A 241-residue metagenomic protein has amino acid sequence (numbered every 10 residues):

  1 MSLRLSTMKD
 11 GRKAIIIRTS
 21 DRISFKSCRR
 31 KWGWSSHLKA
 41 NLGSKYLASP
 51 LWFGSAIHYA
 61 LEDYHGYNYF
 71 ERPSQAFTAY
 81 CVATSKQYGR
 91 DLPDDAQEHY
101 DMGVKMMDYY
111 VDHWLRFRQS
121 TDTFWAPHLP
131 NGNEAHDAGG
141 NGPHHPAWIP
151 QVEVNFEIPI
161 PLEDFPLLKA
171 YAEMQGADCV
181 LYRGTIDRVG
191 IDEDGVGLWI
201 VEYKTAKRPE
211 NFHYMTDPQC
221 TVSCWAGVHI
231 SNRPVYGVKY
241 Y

Functional and structural regions predicted by a protein language model:
M1-S20: Long, acidic, intrinsically disordered low-complexity segments
G11-A14, R30-S44, S85-Y88, I200: Short amphipathic alpha-helical segments and their helix-coil junctions
A14-K31, D178-I191: An acidic intrinsically disordered interaction segment
R22-Y69, Y100, V104, D108 (+1 more regions): Nuclease catalytic cores
A60-P166, A170: A non-catalytic, helix-rich entry segment at domain boundaries
A147-Y241: Mg2+/Mn2+-dependent nuclease catalytic core
